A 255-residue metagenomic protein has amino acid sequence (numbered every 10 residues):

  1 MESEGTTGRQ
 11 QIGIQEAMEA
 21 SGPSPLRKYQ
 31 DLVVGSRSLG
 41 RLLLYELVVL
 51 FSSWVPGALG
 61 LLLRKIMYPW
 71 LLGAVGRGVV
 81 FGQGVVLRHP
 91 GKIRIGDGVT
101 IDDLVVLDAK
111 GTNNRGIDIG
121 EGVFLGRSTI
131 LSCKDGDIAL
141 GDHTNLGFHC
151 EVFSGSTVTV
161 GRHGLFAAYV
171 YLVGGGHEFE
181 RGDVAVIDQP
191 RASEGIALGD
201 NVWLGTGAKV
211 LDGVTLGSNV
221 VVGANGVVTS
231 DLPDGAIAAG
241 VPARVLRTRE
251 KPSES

Functional and structural regions predicted by a protein language model:
M1-G78, H163, Y169-V170, G175-G182 (+5 more regions): Terminal amphipathic alpha-helical/low-complexity segments used for targeting or macromolecular assembly
V49, G60-L61, V80-G82, G126 (+1 more regions): A short, structure-level motif marking secondary-structure boundaries and short turns
Y68, A74, V80-I93: Long amphipathic N-terminal alpha/beta scaffold segment
V86-I95, T100-V214, V241-P242, R249-E254: Flexible, glycine/small-residue-enriched loop-and-beta-strand segment within the central core of proteins
T215-A239: C-terminal/domain-terminus segments
